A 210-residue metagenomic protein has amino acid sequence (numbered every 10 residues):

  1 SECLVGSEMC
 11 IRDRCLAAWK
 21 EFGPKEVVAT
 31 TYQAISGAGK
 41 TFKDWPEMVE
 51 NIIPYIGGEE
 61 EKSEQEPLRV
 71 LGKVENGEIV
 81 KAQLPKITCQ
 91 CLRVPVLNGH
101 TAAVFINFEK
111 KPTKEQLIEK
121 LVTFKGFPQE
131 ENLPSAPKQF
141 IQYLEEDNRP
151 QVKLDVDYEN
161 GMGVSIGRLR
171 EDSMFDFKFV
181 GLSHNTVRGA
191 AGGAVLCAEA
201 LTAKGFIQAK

Functional and structural regions predicted by a protein language model:
S1-G6, I11: Single conserved hydrophobic/aromatic residue that forms the stacking wall/gate of nucleotide- or nucleobase-binding
S7-E8, A17, Q33-G37, H184-N185: Short acidic/polar capping segments at secondary-structure boundaries
R12, I35-K40, R188-G189: Short, well-ordered, mixed-charge alpha-helical segments that flank or form enzyme active sites
R12-V27: Rossmann-like NAD(P)H-binding beta-loop-alpha module
D13-A17, Q65, L196: Residues on a specific face of well-ordered alpha-helices
A18-W19, K120-T123, V195-E199: Short, solvent-exposed amphipathic alpha-helical segments in soluble enzyme and RNA/protein-processing domains
K25-D176: C-terminal substrate-binding/catalytic lobe of Rossmann-fold NAD(P)-dependent oxidoreductases
G161-K210: NAD(P)-dependent Rossmann-like dehydrogenase/reductase catalytic/cofactor-binding core
